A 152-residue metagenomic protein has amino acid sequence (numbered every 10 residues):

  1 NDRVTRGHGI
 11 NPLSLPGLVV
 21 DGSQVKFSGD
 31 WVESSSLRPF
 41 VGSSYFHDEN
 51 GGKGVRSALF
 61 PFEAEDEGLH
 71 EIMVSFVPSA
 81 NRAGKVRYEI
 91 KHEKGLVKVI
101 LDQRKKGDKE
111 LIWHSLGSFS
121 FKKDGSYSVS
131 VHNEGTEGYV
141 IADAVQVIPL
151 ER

Functional and structural regions predicted by a protein language model:
N1-R152: Extracytoplasmic
